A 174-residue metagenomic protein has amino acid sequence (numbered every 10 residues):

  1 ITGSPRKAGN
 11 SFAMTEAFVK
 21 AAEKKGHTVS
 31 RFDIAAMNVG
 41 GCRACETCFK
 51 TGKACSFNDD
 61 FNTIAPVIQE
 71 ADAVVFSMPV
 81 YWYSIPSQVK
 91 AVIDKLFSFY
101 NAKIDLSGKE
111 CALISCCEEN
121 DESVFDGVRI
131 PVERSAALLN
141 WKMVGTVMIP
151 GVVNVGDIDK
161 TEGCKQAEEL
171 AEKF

Functional and structural regions predicted by a protein language model:
I1-A102, N154-D157, T161-F174: N-terminal beta1-alpha1-beta2 submodule of the flavodoxin-like/Rossmannoid cofactor-binding fold
P5-R6, E118-E119, G151: Short, glycine/serine-rich, charged loops/turns that create anion-binding and catalytic segments at active sites
T28-F32, W141-I149: Short beta-strand elements in bilobed, periplasmic/extracellular small-molecule ligand-binding domains
I34-M37, C116, I149: Short loop/turn motifs enriched for small/polar and acidic residues
A73, A112-L113, V147-N154: A short small-residue
S87-Q88, N101-T146: Short, glycine-/small-residue-rich phosphate/pyrophosphate-handling segment
